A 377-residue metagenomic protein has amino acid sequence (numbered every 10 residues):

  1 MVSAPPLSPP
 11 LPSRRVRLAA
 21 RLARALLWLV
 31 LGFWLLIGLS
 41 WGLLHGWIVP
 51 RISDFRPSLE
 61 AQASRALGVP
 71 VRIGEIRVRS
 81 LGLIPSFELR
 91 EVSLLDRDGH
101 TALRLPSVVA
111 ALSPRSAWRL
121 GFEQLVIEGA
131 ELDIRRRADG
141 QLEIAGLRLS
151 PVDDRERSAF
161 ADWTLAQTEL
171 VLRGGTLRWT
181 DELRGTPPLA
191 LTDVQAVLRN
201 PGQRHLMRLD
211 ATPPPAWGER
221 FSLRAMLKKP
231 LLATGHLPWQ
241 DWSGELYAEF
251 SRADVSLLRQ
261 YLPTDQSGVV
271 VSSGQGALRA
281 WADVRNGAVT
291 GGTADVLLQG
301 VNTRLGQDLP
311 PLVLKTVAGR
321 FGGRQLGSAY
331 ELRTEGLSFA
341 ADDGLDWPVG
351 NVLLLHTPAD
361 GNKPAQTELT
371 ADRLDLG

Functional and structural regions predicted by a protein language model:
V2-L67, L132: N-terminal type II signal-anchor transmembrane helix that functions as the membrane-insertion/stop-transfer segment
V2-V16, V69-P70, S86, E91-L198 (+4 more regions): Secondary-structure transition motifs
S58, R72-E75, V108, R157-S158 (+4 more regions): Short structured motifs
Q62-R90: Short extracytoplasmic
I76, R90-L94, A130-L132, R173-T180 (+4 more regions): Generic short beta-strand segments
R79-L81, A111-A117, R135, V197-P201 (+4 more regions): Short beta-strand micro-motifs enriched in acidic
G121-E123, A166-T168, H205, Q240-G244 (+3 more regions): Outer-envelope beta-barrel architecture signal
G185-L206, D210-A216, R224-L231, L237-W239 (+4 more regions): Beta-propeller and related beta-repeat scaffolds in trafficking/envelope systems
